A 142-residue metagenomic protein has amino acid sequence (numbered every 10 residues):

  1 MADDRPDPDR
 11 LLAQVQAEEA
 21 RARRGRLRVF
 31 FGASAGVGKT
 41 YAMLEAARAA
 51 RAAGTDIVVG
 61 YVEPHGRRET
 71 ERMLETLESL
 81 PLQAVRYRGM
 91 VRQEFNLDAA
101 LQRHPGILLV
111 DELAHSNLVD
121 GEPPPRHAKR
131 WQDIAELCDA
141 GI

Functional and structural regions predicted by a protein language model:
M1-R5: Charged, amphipathic alpha-helical linker segments immediately N-terminal to NTP-binding catalytic cores
D9-R23, F30: Pre-Walker A adenine-sensing motif
R24-Q102: Conserved P-loop
A50, A100, D120-E122, L137: Generic structural signal for hydrophobic
D56, H104-I107, A140-I142: Loop/turn-to-beta-strand initiation segments
V59-Y61, V110, C138: General beta-strand structural signal in soluble alpha/beta enzymes
E112-Q132: Conserved ATPase-coupling elements of RecA-like P-loop NTPase cores
K129-I142: Substrate-engagement module of ASCE P-loop NTPases
